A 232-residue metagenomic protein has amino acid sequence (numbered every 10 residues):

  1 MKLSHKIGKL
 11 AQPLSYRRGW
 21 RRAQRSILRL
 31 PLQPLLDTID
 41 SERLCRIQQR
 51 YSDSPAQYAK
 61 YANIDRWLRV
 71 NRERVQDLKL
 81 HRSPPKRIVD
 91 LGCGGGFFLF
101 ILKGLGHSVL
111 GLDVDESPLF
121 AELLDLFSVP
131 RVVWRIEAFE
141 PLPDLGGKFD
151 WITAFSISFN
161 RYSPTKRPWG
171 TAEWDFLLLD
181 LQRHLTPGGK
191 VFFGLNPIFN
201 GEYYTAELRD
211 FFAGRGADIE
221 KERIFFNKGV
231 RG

Functional and structural regions predicted by a protein language model:
M1-E42: N-terminal auxiliary segments of SAM/dcSAM-dependent transferases
I64-P85: Conserved alpha-helix/loop element of class I SAM-dependent methyltransferases that forms part of the SAM/SAH-binding
P85-G94: Conserved class I S-adenosyl-L-methionine
F97, K103-P130, I136-A138: Class I SAM-dependent methyltransferase SAM/SAH-binding core
L142-I152: A short acidic, Gly/Pro-enriched loop at the edge of an enzyme's catalytic core that lines a small-molecule cofactor
W151-T171: A short SAM/SAH-binding and catalytic strip from SAM-dependent methyltransferases
P168-P187: A short glycine-rich, Lys/Arg-flanked "PGG" loop and its adjoining helix->strand segment in the class I
G188-L195: Conserved beta-strand signature within the Rossmann-like core of class I S-adenosyl-L-methionine
